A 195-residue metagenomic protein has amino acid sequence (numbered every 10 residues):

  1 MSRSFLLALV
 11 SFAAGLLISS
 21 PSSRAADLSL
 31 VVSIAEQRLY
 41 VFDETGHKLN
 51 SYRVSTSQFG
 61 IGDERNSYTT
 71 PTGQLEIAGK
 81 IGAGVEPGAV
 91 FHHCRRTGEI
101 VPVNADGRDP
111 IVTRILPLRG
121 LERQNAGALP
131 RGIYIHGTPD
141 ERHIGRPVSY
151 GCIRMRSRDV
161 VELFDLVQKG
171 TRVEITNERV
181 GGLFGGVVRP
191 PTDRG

Functional and structural regions predicted by a protein language model:
M1-S4: Positively charged n-region of N-terminal signal peptides that target proteins for export
A8-L17: Bacterial N-terminal signal peptides
S20-A25: Sec/Tat signal peptide C-region and signal peptidase I cleavage site
S29, S51-R53, Q74, G132 (+1 more regions): Well-ordered beta-strand positions in beta-sheet-rich domains
S33-V54, G195: N-terminal targeting signals for Sec/Tat export/insertion, comprising classic cleavable signal peptides
E36-R38, Q74, I115: Structural motif
L49-V85: Electropositive
E64-T69, V85-G195: Exported/periplasmic cell-wall-interacting domains
